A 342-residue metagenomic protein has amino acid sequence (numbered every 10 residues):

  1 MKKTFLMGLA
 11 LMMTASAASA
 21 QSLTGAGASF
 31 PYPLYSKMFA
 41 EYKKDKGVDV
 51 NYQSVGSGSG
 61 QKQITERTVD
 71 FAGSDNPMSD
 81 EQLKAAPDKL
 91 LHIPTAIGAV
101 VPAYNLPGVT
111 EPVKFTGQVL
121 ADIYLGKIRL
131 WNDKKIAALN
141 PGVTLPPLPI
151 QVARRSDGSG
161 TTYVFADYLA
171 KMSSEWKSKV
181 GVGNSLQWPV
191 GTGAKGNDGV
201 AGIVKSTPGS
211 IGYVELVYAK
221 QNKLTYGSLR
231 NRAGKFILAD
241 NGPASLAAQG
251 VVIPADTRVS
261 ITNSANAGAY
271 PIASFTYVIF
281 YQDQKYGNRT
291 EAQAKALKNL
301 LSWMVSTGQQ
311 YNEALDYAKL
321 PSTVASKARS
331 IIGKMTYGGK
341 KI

Functional and structural regions predicted by a protein language model:
M1-A20: Gram-negative bacterial Sec-dependent N-terminal signal peptides
A20-I342: Flexible loop/hinge segments at secondary-structure junctions
